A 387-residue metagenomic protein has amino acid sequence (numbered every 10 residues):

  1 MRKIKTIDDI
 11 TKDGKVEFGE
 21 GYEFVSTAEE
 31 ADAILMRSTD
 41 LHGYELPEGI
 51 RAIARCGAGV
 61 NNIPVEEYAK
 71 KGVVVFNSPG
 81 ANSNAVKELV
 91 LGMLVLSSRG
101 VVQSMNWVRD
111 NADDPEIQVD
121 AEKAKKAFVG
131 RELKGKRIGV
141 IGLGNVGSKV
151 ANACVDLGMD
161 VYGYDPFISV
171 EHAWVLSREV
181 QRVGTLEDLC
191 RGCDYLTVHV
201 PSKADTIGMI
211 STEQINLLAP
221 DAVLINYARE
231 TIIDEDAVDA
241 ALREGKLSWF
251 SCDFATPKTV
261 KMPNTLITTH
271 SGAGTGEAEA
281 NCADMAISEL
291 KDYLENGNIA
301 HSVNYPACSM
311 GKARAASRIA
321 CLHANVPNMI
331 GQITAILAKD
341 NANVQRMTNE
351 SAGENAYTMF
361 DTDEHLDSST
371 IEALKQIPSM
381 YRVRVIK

Functional and structural regions predicted by a protein language model:
M1-P79, S211-E213, L217, D234 (+3 more regions): An N-terminal-biased, well-structured beta-alpha scaffold segment characteristic of Rossmann-like dinucleotide-binding
T39-Y44, F167-T259, G274: Rossmann-like adenosine-cofactor binding region
P79-R137, H301-V303: Phosphate-binding beta-alpha-beta segment of Rossmann-like dinucleotide-binding domains, i.e., the NAD(P)
K87-N106, V155-M159, D284-N298, T334-A342: Oxidoreductase and adenylate-handling cofactor-binding alpha/beta cores
V146: Hydrophobic/small residue at the entry helix of a nucleotide-binding pocket
N216, P220-A313, L322-A324, Y357 (+2 more regions): Rossmann-like dinucleotide-binding domain for NAD(H)/NADP(H)
N304-K387: A conserved regulatory-domain signal marking ACT and ACT-like small-molecule sensing domains and adjacent regulatory
